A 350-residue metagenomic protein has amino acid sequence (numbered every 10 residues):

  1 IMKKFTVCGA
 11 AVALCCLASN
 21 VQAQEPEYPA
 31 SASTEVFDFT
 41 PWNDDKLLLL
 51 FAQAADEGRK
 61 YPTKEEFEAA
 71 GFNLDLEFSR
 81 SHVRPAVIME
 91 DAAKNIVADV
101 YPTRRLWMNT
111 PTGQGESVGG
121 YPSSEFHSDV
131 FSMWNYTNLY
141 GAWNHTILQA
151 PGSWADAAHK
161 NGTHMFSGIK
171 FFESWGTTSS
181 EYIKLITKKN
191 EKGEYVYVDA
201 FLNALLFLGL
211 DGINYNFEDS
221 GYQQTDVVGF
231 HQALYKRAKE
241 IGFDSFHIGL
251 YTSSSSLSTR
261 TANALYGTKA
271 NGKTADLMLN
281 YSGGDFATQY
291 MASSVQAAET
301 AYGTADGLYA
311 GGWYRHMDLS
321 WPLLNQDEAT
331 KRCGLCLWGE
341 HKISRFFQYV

Functional and structural regions predicted by a protein language model:
M2-Q22: Gram-negative bacterial Sec-dependent N-terminal signal peptides
A10-A13, A98, V130, T300: Generic marker of residues within folded, mature protein domains
A11-V12, L74, S245, K342: Polar low-complexity intrinsically disordered regions enriched in Ser/Thr and small residues
V21-Q24, L234: Generic structural signal for hydrophobic residues
A23-N135, G242-H247: N-terminal module-boundary/linker segments of secreted carbohydrate-active enzymes
A98-Y290: Chitinase-like catalytic core of GlcNAc-active glycosidases
K273-D276, Y281-V350: Substrate-binding and catalytic surfaces of secreted/luminal carbohydrate-active proteins
